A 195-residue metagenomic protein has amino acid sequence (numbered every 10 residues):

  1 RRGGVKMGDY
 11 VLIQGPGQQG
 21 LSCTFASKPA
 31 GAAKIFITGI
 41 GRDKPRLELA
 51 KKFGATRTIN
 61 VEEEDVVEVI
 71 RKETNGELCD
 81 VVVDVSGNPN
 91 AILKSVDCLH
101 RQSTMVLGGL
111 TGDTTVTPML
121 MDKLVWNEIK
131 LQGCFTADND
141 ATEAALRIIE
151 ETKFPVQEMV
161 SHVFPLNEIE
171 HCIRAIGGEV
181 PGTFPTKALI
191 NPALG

Functional and structural regions predicted by a protein language model:
R1-E64, E68: Mid-domain Rossmann-like dinucleotide-binding core that forms the NAD(H)/NADP(H) cofactor-binding site
G3-V5, T74, S86, L99-H100: A generic alpha-to-beta junction signature in SAM-dependent methyltransferases
S22, E64-D65, K72, L93-D97 (+1 more regions): C-terminal hydrophobic helical "lid"/dimerization subdomain of Rossmann-like NAD(P)H-dependent oxidoreductases
A33, L78, F154-E158: A local structural motif
P45, K51, T56, P89-T152 (+1 more regions): Glycine-rich phosphate-binding loop and adjacent beta-alpha segment of Rossmann(oid) nucleotide-cofactor-binding
D80-V83: N-terminal Rossmann-like NAD(P) cofactor-binding module of classical short-chain dehydrogenase/reductase
